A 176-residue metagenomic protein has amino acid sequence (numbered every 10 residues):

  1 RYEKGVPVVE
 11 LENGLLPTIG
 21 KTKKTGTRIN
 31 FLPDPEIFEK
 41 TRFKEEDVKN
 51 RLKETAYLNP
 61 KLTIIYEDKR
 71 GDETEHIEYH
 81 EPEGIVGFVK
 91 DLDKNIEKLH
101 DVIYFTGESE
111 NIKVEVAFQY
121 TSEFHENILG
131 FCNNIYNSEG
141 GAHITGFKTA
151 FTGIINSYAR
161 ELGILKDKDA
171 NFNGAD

Functional and structural regions predicted by a protein language model:
R1-D91: GHKL-type ATPase core
E46, E54-T55, K61, I65-D176: GHKL/Histidine-kinase-like ATPase module
